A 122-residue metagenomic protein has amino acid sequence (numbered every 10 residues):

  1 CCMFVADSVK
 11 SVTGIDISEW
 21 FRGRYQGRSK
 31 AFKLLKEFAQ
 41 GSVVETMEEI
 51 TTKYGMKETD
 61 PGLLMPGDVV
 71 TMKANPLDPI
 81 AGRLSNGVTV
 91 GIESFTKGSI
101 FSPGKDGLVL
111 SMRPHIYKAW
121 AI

Functional and structural regions predicted by a protein language model:
C1-M3, D60, M112: Alpha-helix initiation/capping motif
C1-T13: Active-site nucleophilic cysteine motif
C2-M3, R24-Q26: An alpha-helix initiation/capping motif
S11, I15, K53-M56: A structural signal for alpha-helix termini and helix-coil/disorder junctions
I15-Y25: Short acidic alpha-helical/loop segments enriched in Asp/Glu that coordinate divalent cations
R28-L108: ...with weaker cross-activation on analogous glycine-rich loops/strands in unrelated enzymes
D106-I122: Glycine- and charge-enriched low-complexity intrinsically disordered segments
